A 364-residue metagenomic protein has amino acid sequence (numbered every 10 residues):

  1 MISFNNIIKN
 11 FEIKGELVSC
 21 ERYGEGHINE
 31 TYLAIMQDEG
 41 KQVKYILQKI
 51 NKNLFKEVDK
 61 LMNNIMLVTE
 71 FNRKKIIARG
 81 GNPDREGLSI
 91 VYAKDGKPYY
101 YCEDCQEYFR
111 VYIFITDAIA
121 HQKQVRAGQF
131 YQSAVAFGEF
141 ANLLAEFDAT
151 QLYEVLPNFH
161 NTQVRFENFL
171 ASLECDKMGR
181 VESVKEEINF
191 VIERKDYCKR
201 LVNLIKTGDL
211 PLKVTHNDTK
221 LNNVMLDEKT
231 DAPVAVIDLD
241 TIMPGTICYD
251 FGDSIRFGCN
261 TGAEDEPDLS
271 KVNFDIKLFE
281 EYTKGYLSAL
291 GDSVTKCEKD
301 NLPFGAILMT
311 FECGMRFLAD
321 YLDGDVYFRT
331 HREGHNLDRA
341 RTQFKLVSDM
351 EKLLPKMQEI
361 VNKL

Functional and structural regions predicted by a protein language model:
M1-E21: Juxta-kinase regulatory segment immediately upstream of eukaryotic protein kinase catalytic domains
I7, F71, E139, F190-Y197 (+3 more regions): Amphipathic alpha-helical segments that form well-ordered structural scaffolds and often line/cohere around active
K14, E21-E25, I46-K49, F55-D59 (+7 more regions): ATP-dependent phospho-/nucleotidyl transfer catalytic cores
C20-Y23, H27-Q37, Q42-A171, I247 (+7 more regions): Conserved ATP-binding subdomain of kinase catalytic cores across diverse folds
E57-N64, N161, S183, M243-D250 (+2 more regions): Short acidic-hydrophobic sequence patches enriched in Asp/Glu that either
D104, P211-H216, M243, F274 (+3 more regions): Secondary-structure capping and boundary motifs in well-ordered enzyme cores
V164, E280-V361: Helix-rich C-terminal or lid/interface subdomains of diverse kinases
D227-L287, G291-V294, T330-N336: Active-site Asp-x-Gly
